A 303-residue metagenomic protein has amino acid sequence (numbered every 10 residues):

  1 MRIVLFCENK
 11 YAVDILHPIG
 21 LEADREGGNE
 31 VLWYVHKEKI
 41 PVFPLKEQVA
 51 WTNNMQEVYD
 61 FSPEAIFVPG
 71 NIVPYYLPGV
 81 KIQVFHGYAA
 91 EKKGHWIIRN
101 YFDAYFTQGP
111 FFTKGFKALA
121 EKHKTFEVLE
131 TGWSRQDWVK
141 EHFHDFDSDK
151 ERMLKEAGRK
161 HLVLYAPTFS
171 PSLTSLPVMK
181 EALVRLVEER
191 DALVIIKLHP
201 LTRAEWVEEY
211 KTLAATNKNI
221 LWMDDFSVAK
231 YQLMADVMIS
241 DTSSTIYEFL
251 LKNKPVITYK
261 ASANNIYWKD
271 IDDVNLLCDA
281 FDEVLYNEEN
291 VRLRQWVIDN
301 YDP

Functional and structural regions predicted by a protein language model:
M1-C7, V163-A166: Short hydrophobic beta-strand segments
V4-F143, D147: Active-site and donor-binding regions of nucleotide-sugar-utilizing enzymes
A12-D24, R135-Y210, I271, D302: Conserved catalytic-core segment of nucleotide-activated headgroup transferases in glycan assembly
L32-K46, V187-D224, C278: Catalytic donor nucleotide-activated moiety binding site of glycosyltransferases and closely related
V49, D103, V128, A192 (+2 more regions): Short, conserved active-site loop motifs that form the nucleotide-linked donor/cofactor pocket
T52-E57, T202-L250: Donor nucleotide-activated moiety binding/catalytic core segment of transferases that use nucleotide-activated donors
I72, L77-F85, D225-W268: A donor-sugar binding/catalytic signature common to diverse glycosyltransferases and related nucleotide-sugar
K122-T125, E130, S244-Y301: Catalytic binding pocket for nucleotide-activated donors in carbohydrate/polymer assembly enzymes
